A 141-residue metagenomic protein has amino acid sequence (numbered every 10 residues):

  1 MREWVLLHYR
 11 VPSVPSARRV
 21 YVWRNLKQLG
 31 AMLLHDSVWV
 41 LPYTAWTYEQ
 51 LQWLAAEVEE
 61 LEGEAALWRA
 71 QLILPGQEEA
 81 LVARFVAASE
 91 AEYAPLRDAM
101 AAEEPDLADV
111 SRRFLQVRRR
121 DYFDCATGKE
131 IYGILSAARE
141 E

Functional and structural regions predicted by a protein language model:
M1-M100, R119, L135-A138: Positively charged, polar, low-complexity stretches
R113-E141: Glycine-rich, aromatic-bearing surface loops/beta-hairpins
